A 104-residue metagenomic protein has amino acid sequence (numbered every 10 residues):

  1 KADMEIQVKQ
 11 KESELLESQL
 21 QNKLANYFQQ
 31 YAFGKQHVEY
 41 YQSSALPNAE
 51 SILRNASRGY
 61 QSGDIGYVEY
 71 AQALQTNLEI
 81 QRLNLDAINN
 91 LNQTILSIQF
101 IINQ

Functional and structural regions predicted by a protein language model:
K1-L83, N90-I101: Amphipathic alpha-helical coiled-coil segments
